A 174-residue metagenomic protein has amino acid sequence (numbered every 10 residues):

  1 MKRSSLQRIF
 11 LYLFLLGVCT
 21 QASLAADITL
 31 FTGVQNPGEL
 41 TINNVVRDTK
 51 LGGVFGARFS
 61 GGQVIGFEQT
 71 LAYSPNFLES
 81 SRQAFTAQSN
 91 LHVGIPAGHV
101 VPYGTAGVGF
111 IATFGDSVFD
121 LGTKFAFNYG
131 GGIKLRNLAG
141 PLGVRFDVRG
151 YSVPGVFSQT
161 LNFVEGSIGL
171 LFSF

Functional and structural regions predicted by a protein language model:
M1-D27: Cleavable N-terminal export/targeting peptides
R8-I9, Q35, A84-F85: A short, flexible low-complexity segment enriched in Lys/Arg and Gly/Pro that occurs in N-terminal basic tails
Q21-G62, F67-S74, G169-S173: Short glycine/proline- and aromatic-enriched beta-strand/turn motifs that initiate or cap beta-hairpins
A26, G131, F146-V148: Alpha-helical membrane segments in multi-pass integral membrane proteins
L40-V46, N76-E79, F114-D120, V153-F157: Extracellular loop and loop/strand-boundary signature of outer-membrane beta-barrel proteins
V46-K50, V54, E79-R82, L121-G122 (+1 more regions): Residues at secondary-structure transition points
R58-D120, K124-N128, L135-G140, V144 (+2 more regions): Gram-negative (and chloroplast) outer-membrane scaffold detector with strong preference for beta-barrel transmembrane
F146-F174: Hydrophobic secondary-structure block in the mid-to-C-terminal portion of proteins
